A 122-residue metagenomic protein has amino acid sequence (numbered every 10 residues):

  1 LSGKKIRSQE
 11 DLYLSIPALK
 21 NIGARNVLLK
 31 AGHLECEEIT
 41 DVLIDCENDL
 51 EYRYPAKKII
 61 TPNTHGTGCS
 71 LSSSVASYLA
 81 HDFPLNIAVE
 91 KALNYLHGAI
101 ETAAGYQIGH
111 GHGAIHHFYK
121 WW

Functional and structural regions predicted by a protein language model:
L1-L50: Conserved phosphate/ATP/ADP-binding segment of small-molecule kinases
K30, G68, A88: Residue-level signal for inorganic ion chemistry
A31-E35, K57-I60, A92-L96: Glycine-rich beta-alpha junction loops
L34, I39, P62-H65, F118: Active-site-adjacent loop and "lid" segments of alpha/beta metabolic enzymes
L50-E51, Y78-A92: Phosphate-handling active-site elements
L50-H65: Short pre-catalytic strand/loop immediately N-terminal to key active-site residues, enriched for Gly-Thr
P62-L85: Short, small-residue alpha-helix embedded
I87-W122: Charged C-terminal helix
